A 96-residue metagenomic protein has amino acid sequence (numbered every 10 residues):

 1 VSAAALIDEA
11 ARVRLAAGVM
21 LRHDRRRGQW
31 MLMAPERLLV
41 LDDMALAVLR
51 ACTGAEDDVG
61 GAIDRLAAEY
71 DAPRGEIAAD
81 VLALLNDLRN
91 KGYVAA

Functional and structural regions predicted by a protein language model:
V1-R50: Acidic, low-complexity/disordered tracts enriched in E/D and polar residues
R37-A96: Long, charge-rich, low-complexity alpha-helical segments
